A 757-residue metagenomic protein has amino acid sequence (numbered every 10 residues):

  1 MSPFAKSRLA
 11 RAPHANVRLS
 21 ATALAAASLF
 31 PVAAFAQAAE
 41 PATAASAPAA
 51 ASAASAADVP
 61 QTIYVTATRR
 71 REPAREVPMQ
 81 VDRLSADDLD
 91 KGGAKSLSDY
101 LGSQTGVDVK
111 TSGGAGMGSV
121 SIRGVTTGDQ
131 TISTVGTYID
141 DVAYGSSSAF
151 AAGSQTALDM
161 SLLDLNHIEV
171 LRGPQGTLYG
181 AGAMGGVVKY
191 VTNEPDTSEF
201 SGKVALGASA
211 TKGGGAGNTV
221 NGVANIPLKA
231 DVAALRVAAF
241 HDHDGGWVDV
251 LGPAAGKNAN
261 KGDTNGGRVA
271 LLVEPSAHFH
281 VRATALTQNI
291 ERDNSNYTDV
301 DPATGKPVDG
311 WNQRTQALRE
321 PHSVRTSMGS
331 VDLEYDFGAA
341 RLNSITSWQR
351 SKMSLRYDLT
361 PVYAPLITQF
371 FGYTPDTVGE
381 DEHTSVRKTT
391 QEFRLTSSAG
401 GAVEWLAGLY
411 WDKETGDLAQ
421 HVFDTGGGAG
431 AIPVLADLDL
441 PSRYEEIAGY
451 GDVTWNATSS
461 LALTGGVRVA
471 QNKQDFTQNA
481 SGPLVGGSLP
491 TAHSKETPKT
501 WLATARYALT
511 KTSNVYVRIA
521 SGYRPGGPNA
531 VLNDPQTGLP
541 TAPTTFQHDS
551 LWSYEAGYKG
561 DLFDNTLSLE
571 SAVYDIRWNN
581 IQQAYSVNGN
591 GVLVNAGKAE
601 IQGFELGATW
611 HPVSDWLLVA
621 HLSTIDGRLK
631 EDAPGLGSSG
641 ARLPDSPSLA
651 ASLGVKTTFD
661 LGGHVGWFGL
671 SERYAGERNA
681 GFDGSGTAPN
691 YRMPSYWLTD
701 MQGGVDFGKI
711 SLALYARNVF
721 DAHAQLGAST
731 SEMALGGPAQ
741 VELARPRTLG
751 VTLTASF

Functional and structural regions predicted by a protein language model:
M1-S103, N225, A277, V281 (+1 more regions): N-terminal Sec signal peptide and the immediately downstream disordered periplasmic leader that contains the TonB box
T66, S98-A143, N166: Extracytoplasmic beta-strand/coil segments of soluble accessory domains associated with Gram-negative outer-membrane
D140-R172, G222: Short acidic/polar hinge/loop motifs at secondary-structure boundaries that mediate gating or recognition
D159-A205: A beta-strand signature from Gram-negative outer-membrane beta-barrel systems, especially the internal plug domain
K212-S295, R325-S327, V386-R387, L395-D412 (+4 more regions): Transmembrane beta-barrel wall of Gram-negative outer-membrane proteins
N221, S330-T360, A508, N514-A520 (+4 more regions): Membrane-embedded beta-barrel scaffold of Gram-negative outer-membrane proteins
L406, L463, D575-R577, N595-D683 (+1 more regions): Gram-negative outer-membrane beta-barrel transporters
R673-D683, G704-F757: C-terminal beta-signal and adjacent terminal beta-strands/loops of Gram-negative outer-membrane beta-barrel proteins
